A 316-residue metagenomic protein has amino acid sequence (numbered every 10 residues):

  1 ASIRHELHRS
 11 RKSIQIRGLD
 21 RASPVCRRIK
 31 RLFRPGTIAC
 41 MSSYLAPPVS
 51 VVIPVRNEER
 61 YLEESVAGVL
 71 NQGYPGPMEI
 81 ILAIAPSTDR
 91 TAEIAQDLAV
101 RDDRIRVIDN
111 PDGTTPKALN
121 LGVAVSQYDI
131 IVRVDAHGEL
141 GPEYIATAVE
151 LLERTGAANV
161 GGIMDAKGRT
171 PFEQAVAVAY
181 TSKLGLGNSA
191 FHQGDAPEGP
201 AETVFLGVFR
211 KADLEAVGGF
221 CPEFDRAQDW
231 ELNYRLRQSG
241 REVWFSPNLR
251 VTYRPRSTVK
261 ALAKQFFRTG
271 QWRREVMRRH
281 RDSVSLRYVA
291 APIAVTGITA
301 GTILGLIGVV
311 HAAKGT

Functional and structural regions predicted by a protein language model:
P47-S50, E79, E231: Cell-envelope/extracellular polymer assembly enzymes that use nucleotide-activated donors
A67-P77: Short, acidic, metal-binding catalytic loop of nucleotide-sugar glycosyltransferases
I84-E93, D112, D135-G138: A conserved acidic beta->alpha catalytic loop
N110-S126, T147, P200, V204: Glycine-rich, basic loop-to-helix element that forms the pyrophosphate-binding segment of sugar-nucleotide handling
I131: Short aromatic/hydrophobic "clamp" motif used to bind/position activated sugar donors
E143-Q174, V178, R250, R254: Conserved donor NDP-sugar-binding/catalytic core segment of glycosyltransferases
G162-G168, A177-L206, E215, R274 (+1 more regions): Short, flexible, basic/aromatic active-site loop/helix in glycosyltransferases
C221-V284: Catalytic donor/gating beta->alpha subdomain of glycosyltransferases that bind UDP-sugars
